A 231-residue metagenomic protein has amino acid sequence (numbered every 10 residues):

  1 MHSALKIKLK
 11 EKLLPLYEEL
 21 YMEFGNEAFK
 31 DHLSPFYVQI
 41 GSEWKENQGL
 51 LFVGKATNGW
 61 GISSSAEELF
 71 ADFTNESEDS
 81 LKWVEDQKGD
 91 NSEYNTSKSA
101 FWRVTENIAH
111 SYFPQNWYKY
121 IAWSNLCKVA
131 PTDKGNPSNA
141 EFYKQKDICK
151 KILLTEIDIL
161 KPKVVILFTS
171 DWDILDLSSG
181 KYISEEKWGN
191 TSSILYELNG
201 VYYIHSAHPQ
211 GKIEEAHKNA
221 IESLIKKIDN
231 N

Functional and structural regions predicted by a protein language model:
M1-L20, N139-L154, D173-N231: C-terminal capping/extension of enzyme domains
H2-L160, V164, W172: A polyanion-binding, active-site-adjacent surface
F52, I166, Y203-H205: Structural motif
T169: Short secondary-structure boundary segments
